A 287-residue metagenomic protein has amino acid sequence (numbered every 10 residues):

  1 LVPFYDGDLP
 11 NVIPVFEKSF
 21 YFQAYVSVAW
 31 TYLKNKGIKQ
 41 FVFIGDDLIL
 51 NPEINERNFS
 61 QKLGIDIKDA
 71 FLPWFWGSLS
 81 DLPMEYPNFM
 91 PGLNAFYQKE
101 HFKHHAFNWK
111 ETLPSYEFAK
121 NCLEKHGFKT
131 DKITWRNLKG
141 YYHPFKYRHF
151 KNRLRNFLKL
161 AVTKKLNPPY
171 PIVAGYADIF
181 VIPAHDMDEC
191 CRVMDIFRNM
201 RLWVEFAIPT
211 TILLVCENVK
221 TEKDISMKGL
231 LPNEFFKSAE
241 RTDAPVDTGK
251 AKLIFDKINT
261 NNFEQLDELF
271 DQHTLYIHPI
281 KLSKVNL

Functional and structural regions predicted by a protein language model:
L1-G7, P14-S19, D69-S80, R201-I208: A generic structural motif
L1-P3, V42-G45, K68-W74, K220-D224: A structural signal for short, well-ordered beta-strand segments and their strand-loop junctions that often border
V2-I44, I49-I65: Active-site-proximal specificity loops/subdomain of glycosyltransferases
D8-L9, I49-E53, S78-M84, P209-T210 (+1 more regions): Short catalytic/ligand-binding loop motif for oxyanion handling, primarily in non-cytosolic enzymes, centered on
L9, D81-G92, N218-I225: Noncatalytic linker/hinge segments flanking ATPase motor cores
I49-I196, R201: Conserved catalytic core of nucleotide-sugar-dependent glycosyltransferases
D131-L287: C-terminal catalytic/acceptor-binding lobe
